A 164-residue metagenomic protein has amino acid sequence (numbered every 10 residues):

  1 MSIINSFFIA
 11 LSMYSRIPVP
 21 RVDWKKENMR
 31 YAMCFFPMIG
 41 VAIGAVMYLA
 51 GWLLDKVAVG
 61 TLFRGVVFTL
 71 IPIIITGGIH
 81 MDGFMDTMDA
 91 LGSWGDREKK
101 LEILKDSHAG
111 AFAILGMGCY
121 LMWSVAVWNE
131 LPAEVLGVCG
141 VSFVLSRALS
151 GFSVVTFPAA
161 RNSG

Functional and structural regions predicted by a protein language model:
M1-G77, L91-L101, D106-G164: Hydrophobic alpha-helical transmembrane segments
G77-G83: Replace "His-x-His-based motif
